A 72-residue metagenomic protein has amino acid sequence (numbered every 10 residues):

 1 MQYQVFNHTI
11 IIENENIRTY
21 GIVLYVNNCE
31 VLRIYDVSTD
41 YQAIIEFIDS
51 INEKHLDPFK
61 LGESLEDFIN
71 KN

Functional and structural regions predicted by a protein language model:
M1-G21, S50: Short N-terminal "domain-start" leader segments that mark the transition from disordered tails or signal peptides into
M1-Q4, I45, E66: Short non-domain terminal segments
T9-I12, V26, F47, E53 (+1 more regions): A generic structural signal for solvent-exposed, polar alpha-helical segments
N16-D36: A short, structured beta-strand/loop element
C29-E46, S50-N52: A short, exposed loop/beta-hairpin motif centered on an aromatic-Gly-Thr core
E53-N72: Short, mixed-charge low-complexity intrinsically disordered segments
